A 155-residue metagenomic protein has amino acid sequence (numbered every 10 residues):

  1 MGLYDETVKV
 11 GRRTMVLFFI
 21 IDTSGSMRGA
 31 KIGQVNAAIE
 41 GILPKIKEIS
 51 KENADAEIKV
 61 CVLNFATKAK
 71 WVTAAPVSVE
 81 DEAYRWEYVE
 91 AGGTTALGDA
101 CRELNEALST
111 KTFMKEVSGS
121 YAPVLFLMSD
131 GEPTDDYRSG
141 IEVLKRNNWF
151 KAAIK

Functional and structural regions predicted by a protein language model:
M1-F18, T23-G33, T110-S118: Acidic, polar low-complexity linker/tail segments
T14-M15, A122, K151-I154: Short glycine-/polar-rich loops that comprise or flank the Walker A/P-loop and associated switch/sensor motifs
F19-S24, V35, V62, L104 (+1 more regions): DG-centered beta-turn motif at the end of beta-strands
G25-E57, W149: …and closely analogous acidic/polar surface helices at protein-protein or active-site interfaces in A-domain-like
I39-E48, E103-T112, G140-K145: Short, well-ordered amphipathic alpha-helices
D55-E87: Short beta-strand-loop
K70, E82-Y121, T134-D136, I154: Von Willebrand factor
G131-K155: VWA/integrin I-like adhesion module and closely mimicked acidic/polar interface patches used
